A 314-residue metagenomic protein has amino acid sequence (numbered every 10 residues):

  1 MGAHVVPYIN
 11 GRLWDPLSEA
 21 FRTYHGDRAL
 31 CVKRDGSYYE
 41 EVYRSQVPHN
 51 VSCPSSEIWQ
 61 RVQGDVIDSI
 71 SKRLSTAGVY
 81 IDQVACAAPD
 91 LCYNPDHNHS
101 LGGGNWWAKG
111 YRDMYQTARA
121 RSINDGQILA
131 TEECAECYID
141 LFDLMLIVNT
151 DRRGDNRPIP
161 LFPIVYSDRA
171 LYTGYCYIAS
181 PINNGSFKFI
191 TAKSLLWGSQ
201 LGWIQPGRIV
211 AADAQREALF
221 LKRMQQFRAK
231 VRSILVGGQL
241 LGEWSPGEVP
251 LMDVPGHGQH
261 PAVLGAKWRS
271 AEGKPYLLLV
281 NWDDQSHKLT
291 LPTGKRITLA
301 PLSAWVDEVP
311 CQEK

Functional and structural regions predicted by a protein language model:
M1-A3, S75-A77, I123-Q127: Short, well-ordered coil/turn segments that N-cap beta-strands
M1-V6, N98-G103: Aromatic-lined substrate-binding rim segments of carbohydrate-active enzymes
A3-L74, P158-F162: Active-site-adjacent "subsite" loops/lids of carbohydrate-active enzymes
V5-Y8, V79-I81, L129-T131, L201-W203: Hydrophobic faces of well-ordered beta-strands that scaffold small-molecule active sites in alpha/beta enzyme cores
I9-D15, A85, E133-C137: Active-site-proximal loop/turn and secondary-structure-junction residues that shape catalytic pockets, frequently
D15, E19-L30, Y93-H97, D143-I147 (+1 more regions): Short low-complexity, flexible loop/linker segments enriched in glycine and/or proline with clustered acidic
Q60, G64, W107-V306: Active-site-proximal substrate-binding groove within the catalytic cores of carbohydrate-active enzymes
V62-P95: Active-site groove signature of glycoside hydrolases
